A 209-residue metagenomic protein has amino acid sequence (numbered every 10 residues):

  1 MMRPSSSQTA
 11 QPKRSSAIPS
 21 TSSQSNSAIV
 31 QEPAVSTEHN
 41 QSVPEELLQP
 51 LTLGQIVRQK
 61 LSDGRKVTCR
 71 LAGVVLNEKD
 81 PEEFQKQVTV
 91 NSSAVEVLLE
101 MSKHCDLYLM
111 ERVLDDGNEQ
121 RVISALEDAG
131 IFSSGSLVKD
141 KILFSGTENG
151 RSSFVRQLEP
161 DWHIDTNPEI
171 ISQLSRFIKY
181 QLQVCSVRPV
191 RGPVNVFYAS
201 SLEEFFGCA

Functional and structural regions predicted by a protein language model:
M1-T68: Non-catalytic pre-domain segments flanking phosphatase-related domains
P19-N26, R112-D116, S186-V190: Short beta-alpha junction loops
Q49-L53, V90-A94, T147-R151, N167: Amphipathic coiled-coil/heptad-repeat helices and related helical stalk/stem segments that mediate oligomerization
R58-E100: Active-site neighborhood of HAD-like aspartate-dependent phosphohydrolases
V67-C69, G73, M101, L107-M110 (+3 more regions): Structural signal for hydrophobic/aromatic residues that build the beta-strand cores of folded beta-sheet domains
V74-N77, E82-E83, L114-G117, I170-I171 (+1 more regions): Short acidic, S/G/P-rich loop/turn micro-motifs used as interaction or catalytic elements
A94-L126: Substrate-recognition element of Asp-dependent hydrolases with the DxDx(T/V) motif
N118-A209: C-terminal cap/substrate-recognition subdomain and adjoining C-terminal extension of metal-dependent phosphatase-like
